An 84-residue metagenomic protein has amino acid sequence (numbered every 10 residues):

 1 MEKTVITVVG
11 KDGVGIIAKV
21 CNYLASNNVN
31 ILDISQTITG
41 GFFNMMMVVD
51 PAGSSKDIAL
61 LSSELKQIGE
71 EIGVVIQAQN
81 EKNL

Functional and structural regions predicted by a protein language model:
M1-L84: A conserved regulatory-domain signal marking ACT and ACT-like small-molecule sensing domains and adjacent regulatory
